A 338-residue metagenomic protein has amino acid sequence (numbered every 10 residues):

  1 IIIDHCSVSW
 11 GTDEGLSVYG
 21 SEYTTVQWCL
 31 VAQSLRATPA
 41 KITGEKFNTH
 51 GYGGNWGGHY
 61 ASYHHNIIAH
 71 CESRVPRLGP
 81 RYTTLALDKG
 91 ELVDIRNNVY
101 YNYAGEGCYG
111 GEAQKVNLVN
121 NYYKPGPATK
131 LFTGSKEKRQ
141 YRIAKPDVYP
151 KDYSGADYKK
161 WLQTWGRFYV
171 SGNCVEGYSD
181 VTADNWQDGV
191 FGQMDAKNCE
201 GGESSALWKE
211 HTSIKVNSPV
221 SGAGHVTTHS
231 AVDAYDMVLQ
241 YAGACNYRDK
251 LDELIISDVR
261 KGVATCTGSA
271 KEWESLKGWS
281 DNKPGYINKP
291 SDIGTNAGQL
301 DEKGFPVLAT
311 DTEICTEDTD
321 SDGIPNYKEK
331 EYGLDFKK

Functional and structural regions predicted by a protein language model:
I1-W10, E22-E45, G51-L78, Y82-L85 (+3 more regions): Right-handed parallel beta-helix
S7-W10, V259, K328, Y332: Sec/Tat-exported extracytoplasmic proteins
G15: Catalytic cores of extracellular degradative/oxidative enzymes
V18: Cys/His-rich Zn2+-coordinating "finger/knuckle" modules used by eukaryotic regulatory proteins
W28, H64-H65, I256, P325-K328: Non-transmembrane alpha-helical segments in soluble domains of secreted/periplasmic/extracellular proteins
G58, K89, T164, D318-T319: Soluble non-cytosolic domains of exported or imported proteins
R77, Y82, L92-Q299: Extracellular beta-rich repeat passengers
E302-K338: Extracellular calcium-associated, cysteine-rich motifs in secreted modular proteins
